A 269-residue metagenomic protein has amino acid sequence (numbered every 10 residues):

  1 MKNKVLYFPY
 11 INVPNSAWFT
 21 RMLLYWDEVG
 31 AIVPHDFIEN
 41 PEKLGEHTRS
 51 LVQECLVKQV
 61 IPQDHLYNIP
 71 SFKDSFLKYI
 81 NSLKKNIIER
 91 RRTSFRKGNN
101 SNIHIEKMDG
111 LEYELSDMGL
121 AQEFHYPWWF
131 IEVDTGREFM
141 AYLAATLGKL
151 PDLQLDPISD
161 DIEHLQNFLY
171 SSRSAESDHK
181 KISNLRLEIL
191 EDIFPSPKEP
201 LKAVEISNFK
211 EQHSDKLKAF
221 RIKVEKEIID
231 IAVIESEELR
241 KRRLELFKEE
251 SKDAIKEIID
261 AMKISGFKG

Functional and structural regions predicted by a protein language model:
M1-D230: Contiguous patches in non-transmembrane
L23, W128, S251, F267-G269: Generic preference for hydrophobic/aromatic residues in regular secondary structure cores
V224, R243-I258: Short amphipathic alpha-helical coiled-coil/interface segments
E257-G269: Membrane-inserting effector segments that mediate pore formation, membrane fusion, or transient membrane insertion
